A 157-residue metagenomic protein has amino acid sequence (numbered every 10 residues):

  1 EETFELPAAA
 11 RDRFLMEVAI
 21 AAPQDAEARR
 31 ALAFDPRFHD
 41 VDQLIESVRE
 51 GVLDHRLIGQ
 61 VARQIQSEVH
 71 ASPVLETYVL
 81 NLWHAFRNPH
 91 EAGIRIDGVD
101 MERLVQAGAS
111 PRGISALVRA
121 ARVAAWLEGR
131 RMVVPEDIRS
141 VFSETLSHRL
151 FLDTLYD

Functional and structural regions predicted by a protein language model:
E1-E2, A107: Short amphipathic alpha-helical surface micro-motifs
E2-A9, E50-V52, Q66-L75, G113-R130 (+1 more regions): Short, Lys/Arg-enriched charge-dense amphipathic segments
T3-Q66, H70-N81: Conserved AAA+ ATPase core "coupling" helix
E17, A21, D35-H39, Q64 (+4 more regions): Conserved, well-folded catalytic cores of nucleic-acid-processing and energy-transducing macromolecular machines
Q24-A28, Q43-E50, H84-N88, V105-S110 (+1 more regions): Short, functional N-terminal and low-complexity linear motifs
D40-G59, N88-R103, D157: Charged, glycine/proline-rich intrinsically disordered loops and linkers
E91-D157: C-terminal engagement/docking regions of AAA+ P-loop ATPases
